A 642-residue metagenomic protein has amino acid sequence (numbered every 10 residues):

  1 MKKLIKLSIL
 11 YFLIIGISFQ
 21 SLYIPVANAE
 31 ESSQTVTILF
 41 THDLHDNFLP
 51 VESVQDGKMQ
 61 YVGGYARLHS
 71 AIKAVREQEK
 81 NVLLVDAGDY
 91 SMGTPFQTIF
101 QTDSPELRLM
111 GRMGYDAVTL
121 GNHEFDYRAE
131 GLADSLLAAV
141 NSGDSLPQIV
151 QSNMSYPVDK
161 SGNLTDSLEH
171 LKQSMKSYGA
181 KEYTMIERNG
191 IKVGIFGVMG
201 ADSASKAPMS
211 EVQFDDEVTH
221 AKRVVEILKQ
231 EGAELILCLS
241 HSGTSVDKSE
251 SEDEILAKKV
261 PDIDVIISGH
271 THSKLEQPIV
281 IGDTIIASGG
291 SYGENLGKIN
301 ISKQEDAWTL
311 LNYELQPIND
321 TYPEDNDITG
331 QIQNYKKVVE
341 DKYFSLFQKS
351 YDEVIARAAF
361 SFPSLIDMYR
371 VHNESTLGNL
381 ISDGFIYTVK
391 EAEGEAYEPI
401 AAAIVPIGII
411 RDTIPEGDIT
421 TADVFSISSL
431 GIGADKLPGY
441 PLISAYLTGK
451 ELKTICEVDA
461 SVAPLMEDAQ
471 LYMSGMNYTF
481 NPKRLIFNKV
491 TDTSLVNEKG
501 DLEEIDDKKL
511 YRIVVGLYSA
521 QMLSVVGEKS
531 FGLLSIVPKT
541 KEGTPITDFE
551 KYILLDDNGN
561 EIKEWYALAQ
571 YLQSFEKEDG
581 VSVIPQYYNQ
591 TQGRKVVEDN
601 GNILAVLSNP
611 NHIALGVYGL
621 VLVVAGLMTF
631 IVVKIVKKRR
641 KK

Functional and structural regions predicted by a protein language model:
M1-I9: Bacterial N-terminal signal peptides that target proteins for export
L4, Y23-P25, V265, Y397-A401: Generic signature of intrinsically disordered, low-complexity, basic-rich segments and short cationic peptides
I15-V26: C-terminal segment of classical bacterial N-terminal signal peptides
N28-T321, L380-G384, A396, Y446 (+1 more regions): Acidic, metal/ion-coordinating pockets
S32-F40, N47-P50, Q55-Y61, Y65-A71 (+3 more regions): Catalytic centers of hydrolytic enzymes
